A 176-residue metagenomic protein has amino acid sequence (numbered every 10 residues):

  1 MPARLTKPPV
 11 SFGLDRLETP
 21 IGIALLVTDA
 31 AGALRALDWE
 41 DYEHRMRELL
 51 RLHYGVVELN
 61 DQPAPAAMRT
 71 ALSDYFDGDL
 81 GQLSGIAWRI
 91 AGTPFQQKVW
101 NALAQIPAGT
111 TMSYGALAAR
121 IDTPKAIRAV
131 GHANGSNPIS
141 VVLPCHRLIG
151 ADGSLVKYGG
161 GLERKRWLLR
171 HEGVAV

Functional and structural regions predicted by a protein language model:
M1-K125, V174-V176: Basic nucleic-acid-binding alpha-helical/helix-turn surface characteristic of O6-alkylguanine DNA
P2, A151-V176: …primarily DNA-binding HTH/wHTH and HhH modules…
L83-I90, V130, L155-Y158: Short clusters of hydrophobic/aromatic residues that line enzyme substrate/ligand-binding pockets
A119, V141, K157: Conserved SAM-binding loop
P124-I127, L168: LysM (lysin motif) carbohydrate-binding repeats in extracellular/periplasmic proteins that recognize
V130-S140: Regulatory, non-catalytic segments
V141-L148: Short Lys/Arg-enriched helix C-cap and helix-to-coil transition segments that create basic nucleic-acid-contact patches
